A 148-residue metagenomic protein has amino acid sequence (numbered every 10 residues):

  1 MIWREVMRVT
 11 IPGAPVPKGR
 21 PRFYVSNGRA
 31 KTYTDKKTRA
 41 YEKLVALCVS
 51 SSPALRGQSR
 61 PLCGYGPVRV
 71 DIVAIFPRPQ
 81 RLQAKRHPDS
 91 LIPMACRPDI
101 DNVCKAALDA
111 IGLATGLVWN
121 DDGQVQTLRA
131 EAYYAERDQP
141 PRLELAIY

Functional and structural regions predicted by a protein language model:
M1-Y148: Acidic, proline/glycine-enriched N-terminal capping motif
